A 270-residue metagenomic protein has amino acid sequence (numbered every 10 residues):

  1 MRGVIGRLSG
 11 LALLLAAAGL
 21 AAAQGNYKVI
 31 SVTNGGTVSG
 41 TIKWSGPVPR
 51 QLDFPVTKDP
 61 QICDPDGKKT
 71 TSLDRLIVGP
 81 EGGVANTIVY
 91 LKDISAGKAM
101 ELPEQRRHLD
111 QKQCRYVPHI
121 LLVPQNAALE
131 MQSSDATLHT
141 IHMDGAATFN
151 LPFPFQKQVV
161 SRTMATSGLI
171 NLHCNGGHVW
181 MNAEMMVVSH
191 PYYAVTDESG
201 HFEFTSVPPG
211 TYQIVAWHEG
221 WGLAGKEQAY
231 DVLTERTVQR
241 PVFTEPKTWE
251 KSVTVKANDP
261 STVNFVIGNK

Functional and structural regions predicted by a protein language model:
M1-A12: Bacterial N-terminal signal peptides that target proteins for export
A17-A18: N-terminal signal peptide c-region/cleavage motif recognized by signal peptidases
Q24-K270: Extracytoplasmic copper-binding redox domains, predominantly the cupredoxin/blue-copper superfamily
